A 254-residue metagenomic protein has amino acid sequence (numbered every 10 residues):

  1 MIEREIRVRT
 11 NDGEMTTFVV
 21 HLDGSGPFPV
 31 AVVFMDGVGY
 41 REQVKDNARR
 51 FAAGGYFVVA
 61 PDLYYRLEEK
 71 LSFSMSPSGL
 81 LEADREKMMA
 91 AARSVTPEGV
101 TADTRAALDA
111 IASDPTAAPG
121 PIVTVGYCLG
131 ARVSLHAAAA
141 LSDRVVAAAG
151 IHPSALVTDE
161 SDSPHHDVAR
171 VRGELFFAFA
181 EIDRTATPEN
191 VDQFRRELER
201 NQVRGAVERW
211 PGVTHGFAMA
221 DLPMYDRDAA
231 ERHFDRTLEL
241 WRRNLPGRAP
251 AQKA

Functional and structural regions predicted by a protein language model:
M1-A254: N-terminal cap/leader regions of alpha/beta-hydrolase-fold enzymes, predominantly small-molecule hydrolases
